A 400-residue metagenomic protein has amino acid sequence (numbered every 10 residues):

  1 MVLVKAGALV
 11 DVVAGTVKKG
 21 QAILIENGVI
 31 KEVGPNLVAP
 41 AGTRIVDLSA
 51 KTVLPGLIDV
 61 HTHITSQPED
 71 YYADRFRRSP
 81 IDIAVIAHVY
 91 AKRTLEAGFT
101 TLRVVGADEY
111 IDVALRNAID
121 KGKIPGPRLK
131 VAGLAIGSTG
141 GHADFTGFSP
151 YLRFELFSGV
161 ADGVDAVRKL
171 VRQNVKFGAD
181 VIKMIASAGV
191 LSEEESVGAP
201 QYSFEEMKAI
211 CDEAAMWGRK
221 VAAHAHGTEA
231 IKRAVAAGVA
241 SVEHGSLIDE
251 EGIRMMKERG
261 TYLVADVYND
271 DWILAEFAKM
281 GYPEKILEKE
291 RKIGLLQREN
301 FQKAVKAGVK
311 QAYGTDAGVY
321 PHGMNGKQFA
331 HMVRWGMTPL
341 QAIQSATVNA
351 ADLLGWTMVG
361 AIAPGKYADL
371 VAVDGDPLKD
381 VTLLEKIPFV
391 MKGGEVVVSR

Functional and structural regions predicted by a protein language model:
L3, L9, A14-L54: Histidine-rich, glycine-flanked metal-binding segment
K51-K121, T139-A143, G147, E205 (+2 more regions): Metal-associated gating/positioning segment near the N- to mid-region
T65-I83, K92-L95, T139-E155, G189-F204 (+1 more regions): Active-site gating loops and adjacent loop-to-helix segments of metal-dependent hydrolytic enzymes
E69-Y72, S192-E194, I231-A237, V267-Y282 (+4 more regions): Histidine/acidic-residue-rich catalytic or RNA/ligand-binding cores of hydrolases and nuclease-related proteins
R77-R78, M216, K220, E284-K285 (+1 more regions): His/Asp/Glu-enriched, well-ordered alpha-helical/loop segment that forms or immediately abuts the divalent-metal
I86-D112, P125-A135, A179-S192, K220 (+3 more regions): Divalent metal-dependent hydrolysis catalytic cores, especially in the metallo-beta-lactamase
N117-A135, V197-A223, G260, V264-V267: Alpha-helix-loop-beta-strand connector modules within alpha/beta enzyme cores
E155-A237: Metal-dependent enolase-superfamily TIM-barrel catalytic cores that perform enediolate-based chemistry
